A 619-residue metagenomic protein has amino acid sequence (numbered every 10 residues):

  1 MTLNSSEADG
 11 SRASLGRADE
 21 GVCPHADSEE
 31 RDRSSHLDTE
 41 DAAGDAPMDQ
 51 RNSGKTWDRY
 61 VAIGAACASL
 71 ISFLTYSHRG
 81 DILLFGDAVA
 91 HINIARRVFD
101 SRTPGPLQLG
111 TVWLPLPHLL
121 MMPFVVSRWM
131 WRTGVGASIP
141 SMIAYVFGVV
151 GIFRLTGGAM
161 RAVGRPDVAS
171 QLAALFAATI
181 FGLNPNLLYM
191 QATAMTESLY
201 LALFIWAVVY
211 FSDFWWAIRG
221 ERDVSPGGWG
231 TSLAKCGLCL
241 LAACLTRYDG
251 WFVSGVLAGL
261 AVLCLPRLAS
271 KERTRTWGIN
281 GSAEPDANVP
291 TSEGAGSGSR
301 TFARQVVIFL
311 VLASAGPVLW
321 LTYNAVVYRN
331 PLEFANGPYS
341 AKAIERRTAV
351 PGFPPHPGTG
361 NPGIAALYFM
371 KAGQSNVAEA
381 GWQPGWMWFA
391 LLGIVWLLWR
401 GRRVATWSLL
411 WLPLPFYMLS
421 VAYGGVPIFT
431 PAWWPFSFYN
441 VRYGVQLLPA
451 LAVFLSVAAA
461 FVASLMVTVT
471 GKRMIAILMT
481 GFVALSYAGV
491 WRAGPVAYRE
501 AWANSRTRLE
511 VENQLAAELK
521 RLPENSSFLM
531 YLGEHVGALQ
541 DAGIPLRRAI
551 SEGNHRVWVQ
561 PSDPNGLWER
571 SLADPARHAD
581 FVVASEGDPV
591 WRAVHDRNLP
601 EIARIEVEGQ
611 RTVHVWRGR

Functional and structural regions predicted by a protein language model:
A18, A62-A66, V168-F176, L238 (+9 more regions): Signature aromatic-anchored transmembrane alpha helix within multi-pass, membrane-resident enzymes that catalyze glycan
F73, G250, R267, R304-F389 (+1 more regions): Membrane-lumen/periplasm interface segments of specific transmembrane helices in polyprenyl phosphate-linked
N93-I94, V98, Q108-W131, M142-I143 (+1 more regions): Short hydrophobic/aromatic helix or loop-helix immediately within or flanking a transmembrane segment in polytopic
G110-W113, N186-L199, H535: Short acidic/glycine- and proline-prone juxtamembrane loop motifs at membrane-interface regions of multi-pass membrane
I139-G164, W206, Y210, L392: Transmembrane-helix motifs of polytopic, lipid-linked glycan transferases
V262, R267-A269, F369-F416, A458-F461: Hydrophobic, aromatic-rich transmembrane alpha-helices and their immediate juxtamembrane boundary segments
G481-V536: Membrane-embedded, lumen/periplasm-facing catalytic core of multi-pass transferases that use lipid-linked donors
E518-V557, F581-E586: Short periplasmic/luminal acceptor-recognition loop of GT-C membrane glycosyltransferases, typified by
